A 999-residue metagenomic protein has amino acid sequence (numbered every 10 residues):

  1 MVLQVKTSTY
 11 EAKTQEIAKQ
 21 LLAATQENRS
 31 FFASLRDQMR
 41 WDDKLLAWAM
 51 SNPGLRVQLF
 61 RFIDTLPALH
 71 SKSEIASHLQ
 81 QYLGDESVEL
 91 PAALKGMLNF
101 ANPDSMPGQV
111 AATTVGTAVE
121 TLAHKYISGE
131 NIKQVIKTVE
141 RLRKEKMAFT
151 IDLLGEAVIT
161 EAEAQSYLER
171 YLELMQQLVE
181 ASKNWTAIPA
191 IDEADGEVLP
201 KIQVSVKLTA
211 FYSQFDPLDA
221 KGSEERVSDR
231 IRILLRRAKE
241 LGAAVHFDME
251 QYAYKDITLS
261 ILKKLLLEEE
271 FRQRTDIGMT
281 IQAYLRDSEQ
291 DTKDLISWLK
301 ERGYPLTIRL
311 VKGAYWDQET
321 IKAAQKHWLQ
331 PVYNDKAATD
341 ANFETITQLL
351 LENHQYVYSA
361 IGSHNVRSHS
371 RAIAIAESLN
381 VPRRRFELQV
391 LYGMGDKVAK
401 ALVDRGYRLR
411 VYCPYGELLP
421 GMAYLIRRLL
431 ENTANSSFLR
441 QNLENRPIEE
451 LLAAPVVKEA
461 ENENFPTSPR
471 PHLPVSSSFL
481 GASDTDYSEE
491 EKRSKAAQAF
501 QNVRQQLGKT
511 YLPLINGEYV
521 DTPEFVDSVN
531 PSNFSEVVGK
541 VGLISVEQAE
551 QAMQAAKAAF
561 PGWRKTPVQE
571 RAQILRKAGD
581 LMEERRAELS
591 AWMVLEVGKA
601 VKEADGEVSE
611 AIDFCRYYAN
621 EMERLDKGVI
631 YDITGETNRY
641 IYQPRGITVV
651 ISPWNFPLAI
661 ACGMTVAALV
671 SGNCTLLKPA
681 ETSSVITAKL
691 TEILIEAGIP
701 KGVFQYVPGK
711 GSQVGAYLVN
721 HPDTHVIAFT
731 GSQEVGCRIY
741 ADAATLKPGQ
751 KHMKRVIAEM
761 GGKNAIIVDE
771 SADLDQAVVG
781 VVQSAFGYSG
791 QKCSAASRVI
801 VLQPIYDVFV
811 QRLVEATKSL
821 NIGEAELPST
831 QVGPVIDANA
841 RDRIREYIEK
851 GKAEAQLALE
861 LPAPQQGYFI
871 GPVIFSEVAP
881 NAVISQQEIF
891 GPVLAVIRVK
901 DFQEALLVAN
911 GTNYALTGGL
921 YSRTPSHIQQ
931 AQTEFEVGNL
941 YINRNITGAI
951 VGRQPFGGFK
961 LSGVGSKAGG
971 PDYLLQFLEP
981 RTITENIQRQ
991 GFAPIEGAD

Functional and structural regions predicted by a protein language model:
V2-S483: Positively charged, amphipathic and often flexible ligand-engagement surfaces
A314-A337, A374-S378, E387-G406, G663 (+6 more regions): Flexible glycine/proline-rich, aromatic-decorated loop/lid segments
R385-L388, L430-L439, S532-I544, A558 (+12 more regions): Conserved C-terminal structural/oligomerization subdomain of aldehyde/semialdehyde dehydrogenase
N435, E444-V538, A558: Hydrophobic face of amphipathic alpha-helices that form TPR/SEL1-like repeat modules and related alpha-solenoid
G517, S535-E536, A556, R571 (+11 more regions): Residue-level signal for inorganic ion chemistry
S528, F534-L625: Glycine-rich loop-to-alpha-helix module at the N-terminal edge of alpha/beta enzyme cores
V594, M622-Q776, V899, G965: Rossmann-like NAD(P) dinucleotide-binding subdomain of oxidoreductase/dehydrogenase enzymes
G698, N720-H721, E734-A879, L907 (+3 more regions): ALDH superfamily catalytic-core signature
